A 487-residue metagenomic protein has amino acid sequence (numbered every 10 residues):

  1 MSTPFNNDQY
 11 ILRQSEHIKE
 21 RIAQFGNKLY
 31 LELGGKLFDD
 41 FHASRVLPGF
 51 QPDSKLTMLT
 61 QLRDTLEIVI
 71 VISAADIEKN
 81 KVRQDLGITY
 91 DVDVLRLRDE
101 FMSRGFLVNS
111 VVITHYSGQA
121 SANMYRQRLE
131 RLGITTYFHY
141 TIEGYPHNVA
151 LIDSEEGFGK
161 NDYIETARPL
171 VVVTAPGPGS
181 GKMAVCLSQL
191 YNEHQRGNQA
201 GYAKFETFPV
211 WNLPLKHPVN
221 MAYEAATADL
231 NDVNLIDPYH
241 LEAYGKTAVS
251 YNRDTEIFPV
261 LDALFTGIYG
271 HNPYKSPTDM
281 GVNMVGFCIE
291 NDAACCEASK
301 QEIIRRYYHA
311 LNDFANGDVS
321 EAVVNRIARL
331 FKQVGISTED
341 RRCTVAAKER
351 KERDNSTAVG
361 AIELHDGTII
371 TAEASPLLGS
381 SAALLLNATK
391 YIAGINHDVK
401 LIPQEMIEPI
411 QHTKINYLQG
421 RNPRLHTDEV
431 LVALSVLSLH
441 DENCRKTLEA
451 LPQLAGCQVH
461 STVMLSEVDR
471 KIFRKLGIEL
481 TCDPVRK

Functional and structural regions predicted by a protein language model:
M1-V173, Q189-R350, D354-T357, L364-D366 (+2 more regions): Flexible phosphate-sensing "switch/lid" loops adjacent to ATP/NTP-binding sites across phosphate-transfer
G177-P178: The conserved Walker
V185: Hydrophobic positions on the alpha1 helix immediately C-terminal to the Walker A/P-loop
R196-A200, G394-K400: Phosphate-handling active-site elements
I369-I370: Hydrophobic "anchor" residues
E373-A374: Short clusters of small/polar residues that mark proteolytic maturation junctions
L377-A393: A short, polar/charged loop-to-alpha-helix boundary motif
N396-E408, H412-N422: Substrate-recognition/cap regions that form aromatic- and gly/pro-loop-enriched pockets for small-molecule ligands
